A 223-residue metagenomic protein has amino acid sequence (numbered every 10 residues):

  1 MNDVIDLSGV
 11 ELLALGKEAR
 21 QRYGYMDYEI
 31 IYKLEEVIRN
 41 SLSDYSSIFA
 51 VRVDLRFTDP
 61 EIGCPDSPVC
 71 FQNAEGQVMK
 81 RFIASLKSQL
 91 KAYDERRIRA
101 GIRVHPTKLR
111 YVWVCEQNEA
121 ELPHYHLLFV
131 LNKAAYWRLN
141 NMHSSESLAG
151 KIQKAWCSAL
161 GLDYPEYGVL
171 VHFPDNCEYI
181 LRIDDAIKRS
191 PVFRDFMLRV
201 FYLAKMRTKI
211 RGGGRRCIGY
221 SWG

Functional and structural regions predicted by a protein language model:
M1-L7, A14-Y45, K133-G223: Catalytic "initiation/cleavage/transfer" segments centered on a nucleophilic residue and adjacent nucleic-acid-engaging
N40-Q117: Signature for HUH/AEP ssDNA processing cores
I62, E95, R99, E121-P123 (+1 more regions): Short, solvent-exposed secondary-structure capping/transition elements
P68-Q72, L128, M142-E146: Short intrinsically disordered coil segments
E75, A120, S145: Aromatic-acidic/polar surface patches that form glycan- and anion
R110-A135: Histidine-centered divalent-metal-coordination microenvironment in nucleic-acid enzymes
